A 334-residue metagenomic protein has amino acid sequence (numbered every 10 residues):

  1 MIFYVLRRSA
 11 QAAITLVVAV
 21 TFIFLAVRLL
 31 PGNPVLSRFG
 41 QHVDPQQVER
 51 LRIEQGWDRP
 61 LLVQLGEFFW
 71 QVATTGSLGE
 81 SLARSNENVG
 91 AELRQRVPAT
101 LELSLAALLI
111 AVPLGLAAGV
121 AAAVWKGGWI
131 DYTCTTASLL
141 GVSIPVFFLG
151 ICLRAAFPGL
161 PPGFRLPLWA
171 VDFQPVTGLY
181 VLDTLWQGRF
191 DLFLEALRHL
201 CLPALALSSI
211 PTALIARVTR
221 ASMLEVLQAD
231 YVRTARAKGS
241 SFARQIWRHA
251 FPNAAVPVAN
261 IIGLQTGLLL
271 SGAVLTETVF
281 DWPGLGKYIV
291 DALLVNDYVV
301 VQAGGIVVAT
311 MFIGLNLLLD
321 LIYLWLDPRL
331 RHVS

Functional and structural regions predicted by a protein language model:
I2-F3, V97-I130, V146, D172-S334: Alpha-helical transmembrane segments of integral membrane proteins, especially multi-pass inner/plasma-membrane
L6-L16: N-terminal signal-anchor/signal peptide hydrophobic helix marking the start of the first transmembrane segment
S9, L51, L61-A73, V89 (+9 more regions): Hydrophobic alpha-helical segments of integral membrane proteins, encompassing both true transmembrane helices
A12, R96, T100, T136-S143 (+2 more regions): Residue-level signal for discrete positions within transmembrane alpha-helices of multi-pass small-molecule
L16-G66, F157-L192: Hydrophobic alpha-helical transmembrane segments of membrane transport/permease proteins and related membrane-embedded
V17, T21, L140-P158, I261-T266: Hydrophobic alpha-helical membrane-insertion segments
D58-L116: An internal, D/E-rich "acidic patch" concept
